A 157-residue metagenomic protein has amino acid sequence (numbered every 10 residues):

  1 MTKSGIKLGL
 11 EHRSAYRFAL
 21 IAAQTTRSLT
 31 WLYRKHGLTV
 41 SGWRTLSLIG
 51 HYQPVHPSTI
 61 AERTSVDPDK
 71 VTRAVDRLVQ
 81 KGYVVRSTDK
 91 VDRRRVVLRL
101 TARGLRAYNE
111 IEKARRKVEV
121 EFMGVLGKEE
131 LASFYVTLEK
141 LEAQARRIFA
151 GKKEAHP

Functional and structural regions predicted by a protein language model:
M1-H36, H156: N-terminal leader segment of winged-helix/HTH proteins
M1-K7, K128-P157: C-terminal regulatory/oligomerization modules of transcriptional regulators
T26, D76-A143: Charged, amphipathic alpha-helical coiled-coil/dimerization segments
G42-L46: Short alpha-helical "packing" element that flanks the helix-turn-helix/winged-helix DNA-binding module
S47-H51, E112: Short, locally clustered residues in the helix-turn-helix/winged-helix DNA-binding domain
Y52-H56: Short capping segments at the starts of secondary-structure elements
P57-S58, D69, D76, V96: Residues within helix-turn-helix
A61: The alpha-helix within a helix-turn-helix
